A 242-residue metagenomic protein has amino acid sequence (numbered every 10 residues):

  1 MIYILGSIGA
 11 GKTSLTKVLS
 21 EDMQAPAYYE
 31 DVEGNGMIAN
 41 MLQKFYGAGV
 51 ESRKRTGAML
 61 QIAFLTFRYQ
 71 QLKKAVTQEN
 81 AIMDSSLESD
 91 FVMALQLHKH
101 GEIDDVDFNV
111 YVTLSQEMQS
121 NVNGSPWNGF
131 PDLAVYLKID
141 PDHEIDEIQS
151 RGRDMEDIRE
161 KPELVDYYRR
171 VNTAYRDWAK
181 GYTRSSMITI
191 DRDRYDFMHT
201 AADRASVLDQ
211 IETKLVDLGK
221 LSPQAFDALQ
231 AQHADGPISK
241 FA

Functional and structural regions predicted by a protein language model:
I4: Hydrophobic anchor at the beta1->P-loop junction of P-loop NTPases
S7: P-loop (Walker A) phosphate-binding loop of NTP-binding proteins
K12: Conserved lysine of the Walker
L15, L19: Hydrophobic positions on the alpha1 helix immediately C-terminal to the Walker A/P-loop
E21-Q61, T66-F67, A94-Q96: Conserved substrate/cofactor phosphate-moiety recognition/catalytic segment in nucleotide-dependent phosphotransferases
F67-V106, V110-Y111: A basic- and aromatic-enriched beta-loop-alpha substructure that forms the phosphate/nucleotide- and DNA/RNA-contacting
M93-T173: A glycine- and Lys/Arg-enriched "phosphate-lid" helix/loop adjacent to the NTP-binding pocket of small-molecule kinases
Q149-A242: NTP-dependent small-molecule kinase module
